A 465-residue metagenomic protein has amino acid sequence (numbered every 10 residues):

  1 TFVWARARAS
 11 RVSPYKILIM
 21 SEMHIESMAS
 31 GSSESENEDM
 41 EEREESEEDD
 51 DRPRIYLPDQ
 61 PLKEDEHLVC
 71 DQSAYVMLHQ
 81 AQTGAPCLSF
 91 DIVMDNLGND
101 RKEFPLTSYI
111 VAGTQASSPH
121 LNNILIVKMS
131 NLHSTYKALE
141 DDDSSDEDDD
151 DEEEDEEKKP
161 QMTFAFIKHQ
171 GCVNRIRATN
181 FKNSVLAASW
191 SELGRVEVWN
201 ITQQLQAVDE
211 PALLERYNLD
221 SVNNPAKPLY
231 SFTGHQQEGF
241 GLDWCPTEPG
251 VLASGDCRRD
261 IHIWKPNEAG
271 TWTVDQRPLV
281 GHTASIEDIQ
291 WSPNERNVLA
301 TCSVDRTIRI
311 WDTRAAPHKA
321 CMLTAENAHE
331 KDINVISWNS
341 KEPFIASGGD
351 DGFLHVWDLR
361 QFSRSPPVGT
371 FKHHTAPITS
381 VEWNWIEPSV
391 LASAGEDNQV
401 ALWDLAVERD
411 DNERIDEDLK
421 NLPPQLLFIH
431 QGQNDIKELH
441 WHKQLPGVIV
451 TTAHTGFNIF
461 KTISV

Functional and structural regions predicted by a protein language model:
S21-D91, D95-F166, G194-P225, N267-T271 (+1 more regions): Beta-propeller domains
H79, L88-D91, N174-R177, V185 (+12 more regions): Structural signature of WD-repeat beta-propeller blades
C87-M94, G171-A178, Q236-W244, T283-W291 (+3 more regions): Canonical WD40 repeat/beta-propeller blade segments in eukaryotic WD-repeat proteins
M94-L97, L106, N180-N183, P246-E248 (+4 more regions): Residue-level detector of Asp-centered blade-edge/turn motifs that repeat once per structural unit in beta-propeller
S130-H133, E154-E156, L193, V198-L229 (+6 more regions): Per-blade loop-tip surfaces of WD-repeat and WD-like beta-propellers in eukaryotic adaptors/scaffolds
E438-V465: Blade-level signature of beta-propeller repeat domains, shared across WD40, Kelch, NHL, RCC1 and BNR/Asp-box propellers
